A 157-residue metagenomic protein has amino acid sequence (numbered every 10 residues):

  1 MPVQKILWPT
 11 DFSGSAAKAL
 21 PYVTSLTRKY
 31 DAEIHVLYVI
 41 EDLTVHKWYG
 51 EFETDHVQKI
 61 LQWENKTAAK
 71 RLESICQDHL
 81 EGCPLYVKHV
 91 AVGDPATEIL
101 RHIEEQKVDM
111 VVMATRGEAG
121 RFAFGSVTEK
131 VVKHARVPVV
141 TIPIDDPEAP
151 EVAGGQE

Functional and structural regions predicted by a protein language model:
M1, Q77-V111, E148-E157: Structural beta-alpha unit
M1-D55: Small/aliphatic-rich secondary-structure junction motif
M1-K18, H46, M110, K133-E157: Intrinsically disordered or low-complexity boundary/linker segments at protein termini and domain junctions
T24, Q77, E129: Active-site phosphate/pyrophosphate- and oxyanion-stabilizing loops and adjacent acidic/basic residues in soluble
L37, V87-A91, V140: General small-molecule cofactor/ligand-binding pocket signal
V39-T67, A149-E157: Acidic, proline/glycine-rich short linear motifs
M110-K130, H134, E148-A149: Glycine-rich, Arg-bearing micro-motifs that act as flexible, cationic patches
